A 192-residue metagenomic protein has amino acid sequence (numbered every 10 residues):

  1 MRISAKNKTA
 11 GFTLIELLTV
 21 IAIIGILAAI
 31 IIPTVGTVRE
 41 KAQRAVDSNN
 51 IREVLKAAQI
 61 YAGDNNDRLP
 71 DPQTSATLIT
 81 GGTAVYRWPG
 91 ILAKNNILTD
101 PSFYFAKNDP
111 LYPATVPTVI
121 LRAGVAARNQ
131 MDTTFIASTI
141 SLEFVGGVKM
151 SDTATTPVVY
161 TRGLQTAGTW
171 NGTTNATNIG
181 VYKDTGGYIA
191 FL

Functional and structural regions predicted by a protein language model:
M1, A5, T139-L142: Compositionally biased regions
R2-E53, I60: Amphipathic alpha-helical segments typified by the pilin-like N-terminal helix that continues immediately C-terminal
A45-L192: Short, well-structured segments within or immediately adjacent to enzyme catalytic domains that line ligand-binding
